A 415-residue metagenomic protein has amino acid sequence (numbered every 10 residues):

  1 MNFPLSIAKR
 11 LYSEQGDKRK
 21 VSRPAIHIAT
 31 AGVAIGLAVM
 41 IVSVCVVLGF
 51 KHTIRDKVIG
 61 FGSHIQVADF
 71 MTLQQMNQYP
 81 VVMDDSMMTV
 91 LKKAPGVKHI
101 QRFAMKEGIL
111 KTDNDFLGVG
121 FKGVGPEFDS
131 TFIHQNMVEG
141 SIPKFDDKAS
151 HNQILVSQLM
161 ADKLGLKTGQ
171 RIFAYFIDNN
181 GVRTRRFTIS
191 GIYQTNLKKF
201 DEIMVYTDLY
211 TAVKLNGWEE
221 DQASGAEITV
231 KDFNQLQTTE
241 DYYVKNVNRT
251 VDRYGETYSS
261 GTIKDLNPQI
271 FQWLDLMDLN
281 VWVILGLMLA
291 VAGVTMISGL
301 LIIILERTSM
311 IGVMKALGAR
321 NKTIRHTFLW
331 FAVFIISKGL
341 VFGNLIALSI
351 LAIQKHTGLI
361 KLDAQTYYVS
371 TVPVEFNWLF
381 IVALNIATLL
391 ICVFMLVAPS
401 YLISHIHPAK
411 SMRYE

Functional and structural regions predicted by a protein language model:
M1-L37: N-terminal Sec/SRP start-transfer signal
G16-H27, T239-G293, I303-L305: Peri-transmembrane interface segments
I41-G49, D278-A316, I324-T327, P399-S400: A hydrophobic alpha-helix feature that marks transmembrane segments and, especially, their cytosolic C-terminal ends
K51-D84: Membrane-interface junction motifs in transport/secretion proteins
V81, D85-D221: A structural signal for hydrophobic secondary-structure junctions, strongest on transmembrane helix-loop-helix units
L301-I303, M310-Q354: Transmembrane alpha-helical interface segments in multi-pass membrane proteins
K338-I386, V397-Y401, H405: Short helix-loop junctions at transmembrane helix boundaries
Y401-E415: Short cytosolic juxtamembrane segments of multi-pass membrane proteins
